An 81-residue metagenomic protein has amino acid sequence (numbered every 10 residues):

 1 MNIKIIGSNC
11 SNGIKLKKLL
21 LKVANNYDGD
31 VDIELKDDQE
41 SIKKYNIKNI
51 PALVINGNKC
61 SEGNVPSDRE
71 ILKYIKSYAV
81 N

Functional and structural regions predicted by a protein language model:
M1-L21: Local sequence-structure signature of Cys/Sec-based thiol-disulfide redox active-site neighborhoods
C10-S11, K36, V65: Short, surface-exposed acidic/glycine-rich loop or hinge patches that mediate macromolecular interfaces
K15-K18, K48, P66: Generic recognition of short, well-ordered alpha-helical segments
K22-G29: Short helix-loop-beta junction
G29-Q39: Thiol-based oxidoreductase modules, predominantly thioredoxin-like and allied folds used for disulfide exchange
E40-S41, E70: Short acidic active-site motifs
N46-V54: Structural micro-motif
N58-N81: Non-catalytic, surface beta->alpha helical segment in thiol-disulfide oxidoreductase systems
